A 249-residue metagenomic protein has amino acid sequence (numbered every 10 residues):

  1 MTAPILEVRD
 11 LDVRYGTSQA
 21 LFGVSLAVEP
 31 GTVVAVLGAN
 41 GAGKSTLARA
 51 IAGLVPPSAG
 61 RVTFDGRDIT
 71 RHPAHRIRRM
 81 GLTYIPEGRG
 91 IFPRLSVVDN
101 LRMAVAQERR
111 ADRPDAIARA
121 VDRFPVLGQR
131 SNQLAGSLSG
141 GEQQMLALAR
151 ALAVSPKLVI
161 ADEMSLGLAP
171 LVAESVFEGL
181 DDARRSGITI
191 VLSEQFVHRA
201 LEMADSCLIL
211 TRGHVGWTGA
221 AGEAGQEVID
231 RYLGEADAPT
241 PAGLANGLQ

Functional and structural regions predicted by a protein language model:
G16, H72, V97-D115, R123-P125 (+2 more regions): ABC-type ATPase nucleotide-binding domains, specifically the catalytic core motifs of the NBD
L37-A39: The feature captures the beta-strand-to-loop junction immediately N-terminal to the Walker
A52: Helix-to-loop junction immediately C-terminal to a conserved catalytic motif
G60-R67, M80, R113-I117, W217-G219: Conserved ABC transporter NBD signature motif
L134-L138, E142: Conserved ABC ATPase signature
A151-L152: ABC ATPase C-loop
H214-A236: Conserved beta-strand-loop-alpha-helix hinge in the C-terminal portion of ABC ATPase nucleotide-binding domains
